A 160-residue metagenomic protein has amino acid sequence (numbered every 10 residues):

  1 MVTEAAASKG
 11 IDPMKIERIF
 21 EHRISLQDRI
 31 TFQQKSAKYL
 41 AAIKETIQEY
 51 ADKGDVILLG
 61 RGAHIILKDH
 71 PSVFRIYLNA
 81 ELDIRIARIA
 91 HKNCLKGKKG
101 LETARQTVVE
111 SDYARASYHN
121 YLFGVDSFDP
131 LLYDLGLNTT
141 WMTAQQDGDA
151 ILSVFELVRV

Functional and structural regions predicted by a protein language model:
V2-D55: ATP-dependent small-molecule kinase phosphotransfer cores that center on conserved nucleotide phosphate-binding segments
I16, E21-L26, K98-Q145: Small-molecule kinase domains that catalyze NTP-dependent phosphoryl transfer to phosphate-bearing small molecules
K44, A144-L152: Short, amphipathic alpha-helical "lid/cap" segments that border enzyme active or binding sites
G60-H64: Short, polar loop motifs at secondary-structure junctions
I65-P71, P130: Short loop/helix-cap segments at secondary-structure boundaries that form the rim of catalytic
D69-A90, K99-E110: Conserved phosphate-donor/acceptor-positioning beta-strand/loop module used by diverse small-molecule
V158-V160: C-terminal helical "lid" subdomain and adjoining coupling/linker elements of P-loop NTPases
